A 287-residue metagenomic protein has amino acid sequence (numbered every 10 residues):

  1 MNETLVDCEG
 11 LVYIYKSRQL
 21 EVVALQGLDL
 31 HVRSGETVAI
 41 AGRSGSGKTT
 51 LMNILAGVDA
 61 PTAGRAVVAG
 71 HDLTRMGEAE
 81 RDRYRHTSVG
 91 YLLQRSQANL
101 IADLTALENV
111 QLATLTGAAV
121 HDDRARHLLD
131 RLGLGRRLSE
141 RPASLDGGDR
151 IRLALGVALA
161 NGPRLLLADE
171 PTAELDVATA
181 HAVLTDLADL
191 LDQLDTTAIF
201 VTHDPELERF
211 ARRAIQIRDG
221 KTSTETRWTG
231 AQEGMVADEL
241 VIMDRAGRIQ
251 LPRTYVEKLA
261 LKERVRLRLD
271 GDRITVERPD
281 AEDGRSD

Functional and structural regions predicted by a protein language model:
K16-R18, E108-D123, R131: ABC-type ATPase nucleotide-binding domains, specifically the catalytic core motifs of the NBD
L20, L73-G90: ABC ATPase NBD coupling module
A56: Helix-to-loop junction immediately C-terminal to a conserved catalytic motif
G64-D72: Conserved ABC transporter NBD signature motif
R141-L145, D149: Conserved ABC ATPase signature
A160-R164: A short, proline-enriched helix->beta-strand linker immediately N-terminal to the Walker B motif in ABC-type P-loop
L166-D169: Catalytic Walker B motif of ABC-type/P-loop ATPase nucleotide-binding domains
